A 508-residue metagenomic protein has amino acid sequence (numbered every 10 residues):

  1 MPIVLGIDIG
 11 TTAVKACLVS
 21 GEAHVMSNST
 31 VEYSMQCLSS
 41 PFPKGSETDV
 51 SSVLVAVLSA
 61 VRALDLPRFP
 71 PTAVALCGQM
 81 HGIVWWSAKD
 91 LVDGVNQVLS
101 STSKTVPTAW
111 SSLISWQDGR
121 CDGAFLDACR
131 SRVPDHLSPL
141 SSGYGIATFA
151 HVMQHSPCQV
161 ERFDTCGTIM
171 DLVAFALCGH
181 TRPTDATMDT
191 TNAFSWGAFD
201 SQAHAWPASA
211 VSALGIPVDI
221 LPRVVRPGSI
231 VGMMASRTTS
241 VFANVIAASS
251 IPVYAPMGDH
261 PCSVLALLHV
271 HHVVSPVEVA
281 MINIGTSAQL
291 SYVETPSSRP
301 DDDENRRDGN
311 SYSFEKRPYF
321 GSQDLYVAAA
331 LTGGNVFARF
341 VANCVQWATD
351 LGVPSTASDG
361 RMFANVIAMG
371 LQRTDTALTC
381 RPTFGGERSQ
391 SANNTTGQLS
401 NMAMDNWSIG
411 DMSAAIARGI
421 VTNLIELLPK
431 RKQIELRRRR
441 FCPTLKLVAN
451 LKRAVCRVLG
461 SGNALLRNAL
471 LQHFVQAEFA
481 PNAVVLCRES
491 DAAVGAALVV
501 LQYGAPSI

Functional and structural regions predicted by a protein language model:
M1-S101, S212, T239-P252, N406 (+2 more regions): N-terminal glycine/serine-rich phosphate-binding loop of ATP-dependent small-molecule kinases, especially carbohydrate
I9-T11, V133-H260, L268, P382 (+1 more regions): Gly/Ser/Thr-rich active-site cleft segment
A23, T48, P71-G78, I114-Q117 (+9 more regions): Active-site nucleophile and cofactor-binding loops and adjacent substrate-binding regions of central metabolic enzymes
S52-D65, A203-A210, G419-K430: Short, well-ordered amphipathic alpha-helical segments that serve as non-catalytic structural scaffolds within diverse
I83-A88, V92-L126, F163, G167-P207 (+2 more regions): Glycine-rich phosphate-binding loop of actin/hexokinase-like ATP-binding domains
L126, G258-H269, Y326-T332, V336-V341 (+6 more regions): Glycine-rich phosphate-binding/hydrolytic loop that grips phosphoryl groups
R226-A243, V293-E315, S391-S400, A464-P481: Acidic-glycine-rich active-site phosphate/pyrophosphate-binding loop
Q372-V485: Activation-segment/catalytic-loop signature of the eukaryotic protein kinase fold
